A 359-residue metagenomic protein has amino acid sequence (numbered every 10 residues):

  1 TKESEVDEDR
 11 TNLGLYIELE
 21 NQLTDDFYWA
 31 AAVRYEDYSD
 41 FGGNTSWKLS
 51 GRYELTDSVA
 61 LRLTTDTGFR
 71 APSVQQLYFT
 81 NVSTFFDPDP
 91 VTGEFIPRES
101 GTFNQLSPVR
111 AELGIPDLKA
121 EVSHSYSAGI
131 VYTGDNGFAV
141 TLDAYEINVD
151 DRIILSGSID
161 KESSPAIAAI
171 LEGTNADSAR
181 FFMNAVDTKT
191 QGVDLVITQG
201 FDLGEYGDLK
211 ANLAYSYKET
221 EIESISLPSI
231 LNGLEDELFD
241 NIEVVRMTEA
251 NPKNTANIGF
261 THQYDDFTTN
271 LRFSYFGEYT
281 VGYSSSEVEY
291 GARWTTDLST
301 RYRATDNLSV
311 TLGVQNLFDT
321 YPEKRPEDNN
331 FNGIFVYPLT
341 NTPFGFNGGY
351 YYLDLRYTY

Functional and structural regions predicted by a protein language model:
V6-E54, S123, T261-F276: Surface-exposed extracellular loop regions of Gram-negative outer-membrane beta-barrel proteins
E8, A71-T141, I147-V149, E172-D194 (+3 more regions): Outer-membrane beta-barrel signature, preferentially recognizing the C-terminal barrel domain of Gram-negative
L15, A31-Y35, L49-G51, L61-T67 (+6 more regions): Transmembrane beta-barrel strands of outer-membrane/channel proteins
L15-N21, L49-Y53, A128-Y132, L195-Q199 (+6 more regions): Residues on the lipid-exposed face of transmembrane beta-strands in outer-membrane beta-barrel proteins
D26-W29, S58-L61, N136-V140, G204-L209 (+3 more regions): Repeated loop/turn-to-beta-strand initiation elements of outer-membrane beta-barrel proteins
E36-D40, S58, G68-P72, F79-N81 (+8 more regions): Structural signature of outer-membrane beta-barrel domains
A139, A144-Y283: Gram-negative outer-membrane beta-barrel transporters
E219, S274-G282, Y302-Y359: C-terminal beta-signal and adjacent terminal beta-strands/loops of Gram-negative outer-membrane beta-barrel proteins
